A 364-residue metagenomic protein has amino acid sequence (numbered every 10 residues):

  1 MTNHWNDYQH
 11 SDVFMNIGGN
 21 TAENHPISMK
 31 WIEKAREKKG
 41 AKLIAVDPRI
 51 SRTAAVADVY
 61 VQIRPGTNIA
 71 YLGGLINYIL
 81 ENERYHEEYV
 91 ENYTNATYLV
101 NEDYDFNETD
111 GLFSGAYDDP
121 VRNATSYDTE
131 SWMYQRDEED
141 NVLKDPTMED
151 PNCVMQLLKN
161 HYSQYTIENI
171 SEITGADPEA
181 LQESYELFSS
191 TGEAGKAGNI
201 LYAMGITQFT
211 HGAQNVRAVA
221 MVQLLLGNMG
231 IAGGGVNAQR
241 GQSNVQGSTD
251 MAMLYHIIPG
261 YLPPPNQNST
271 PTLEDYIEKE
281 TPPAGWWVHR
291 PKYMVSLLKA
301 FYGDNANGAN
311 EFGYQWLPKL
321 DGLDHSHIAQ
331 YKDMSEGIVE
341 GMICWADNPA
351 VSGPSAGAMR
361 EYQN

Functional and structural regions predicted by a protein language model:
M1-I32, A41-I44, A70, V154-L157 (+2 more regions): Extended redox/cofactor-interaction regions of prokaryotic respiratory oxidoreductases
P26-M29, A54-D58, L72-G74, V100-D105 (+3 more regions): Short acidic, glycine/serine/threonine-rich loops at helix termini
R49, T67, Y162, S189-G198 (+4 more regions): Secondary-structure capping and boundary motifs in well-ordered enzyme cores
S51-T191, P282: Long, well-ordered, tryptophan-enriched scaffold segments
G73-Y78, A218-L225: Short, hydrophobic/amphipathic alpha-helical patches that form generic packing surfaces within helical domains
R84-Y89, A180-L181, A197-I200, M229-A238: Acidic/polar loop patches that form or flank catalytic/metal-binding clefts of enzymes that bind anionic ligands
N92-T97, L187-F188, A203-G205, G235-Q246: A glycine-rich phosphate-binding loop feature that marks nucleotide/adenosyl-phosphate handling sites
